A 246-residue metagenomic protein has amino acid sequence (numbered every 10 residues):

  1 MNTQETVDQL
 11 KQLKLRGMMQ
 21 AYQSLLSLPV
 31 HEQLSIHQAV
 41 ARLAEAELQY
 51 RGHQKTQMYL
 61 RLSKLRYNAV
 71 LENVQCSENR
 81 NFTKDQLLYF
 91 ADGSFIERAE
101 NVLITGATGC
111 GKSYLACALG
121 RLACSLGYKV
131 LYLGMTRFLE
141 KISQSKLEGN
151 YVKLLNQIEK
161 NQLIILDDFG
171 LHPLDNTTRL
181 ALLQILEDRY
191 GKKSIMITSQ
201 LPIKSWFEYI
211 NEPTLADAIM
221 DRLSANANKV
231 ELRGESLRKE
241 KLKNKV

Functional and structural regions predicted by a protein language model:
M1-M19: Charged, compositionally biased N-terminal leader segments and the immediate start of the first structured element
T3-E5, S125, A218: A cross-kingdom feature that marks ATP-driven nucleic-acid transaction machinery
R16-Y67: Interdomain "pre-motor" coupling segment immediately N-terminal to P-loop NTPase/helicase cores
Y22, K129, L133, R137-N161 (+1 more regions): Replace "adjacent to P-loop NTPase cores in ATP/GTP-dependent enzymes" with "adjacent to NTP-binding cores
K55, F82-K160, I210: Conserved P-loop
K64-Y67, E78-N79, L242: Phosphate-binding site recognition
